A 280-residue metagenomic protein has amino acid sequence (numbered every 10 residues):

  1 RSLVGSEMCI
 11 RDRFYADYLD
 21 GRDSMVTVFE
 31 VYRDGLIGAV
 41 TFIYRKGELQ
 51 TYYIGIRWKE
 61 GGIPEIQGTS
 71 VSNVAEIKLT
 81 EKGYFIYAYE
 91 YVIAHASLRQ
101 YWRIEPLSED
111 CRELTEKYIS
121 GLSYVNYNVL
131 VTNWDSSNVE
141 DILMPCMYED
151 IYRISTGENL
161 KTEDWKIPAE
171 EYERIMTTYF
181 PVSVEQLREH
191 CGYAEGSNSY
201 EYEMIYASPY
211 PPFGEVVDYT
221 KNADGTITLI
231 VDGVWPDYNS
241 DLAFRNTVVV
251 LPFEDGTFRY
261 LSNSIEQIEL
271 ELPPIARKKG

Functional and structural regions predicted by a protein language model:
R1, A96-I175: Juxtamembrane and targeting peptides
S2-V4, M8-I10: Short, small-residue-biased leader/transition segments that mark boundaries at the very start of proteins
F14-Y18, R22-I43: Short, structured surface segments that line ligand/substrate-binding pockets
D34-E48, I151-Y219: Short solvent-exposed beta->alpha transition segments
L36-D110, F213: Polybasic, proline/glycine-rich intrinsically disordered low-complexity segments
V40-I43, A75, E215-D218, R245-P252: Hydrophobic/aromatic beta-strand elements that line small-molecule binding cavities or substrate pockets in beta-rich
I77-L79, G83-E116, A243-R277: Short beta-strand edge/turn micro-motifs at domain boundaries
N198-N246: Acidic, glycine-rich flexible loop segments
